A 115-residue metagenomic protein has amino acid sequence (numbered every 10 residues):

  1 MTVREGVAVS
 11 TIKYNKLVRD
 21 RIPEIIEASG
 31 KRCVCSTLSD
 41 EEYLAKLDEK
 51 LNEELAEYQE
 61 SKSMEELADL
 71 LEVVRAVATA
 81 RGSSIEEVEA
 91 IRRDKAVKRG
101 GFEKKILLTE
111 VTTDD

Functional and structural regions predicted by a protein language model:
T2-D115: Flexible "arm" and connector segments at domain edges
